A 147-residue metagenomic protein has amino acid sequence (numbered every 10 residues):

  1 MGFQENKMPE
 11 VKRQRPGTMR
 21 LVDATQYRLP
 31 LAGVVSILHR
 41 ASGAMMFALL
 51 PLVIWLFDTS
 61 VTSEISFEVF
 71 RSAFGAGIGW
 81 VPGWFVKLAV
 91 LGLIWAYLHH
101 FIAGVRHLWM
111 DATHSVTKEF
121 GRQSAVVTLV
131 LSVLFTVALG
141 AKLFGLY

Functional and structural regions predicted by a protein language model:
M1-Y147: Membrane-embedded alpha-helical bundles that constitute the cytochrome b-like, heme-associated redox core of multi-pass
